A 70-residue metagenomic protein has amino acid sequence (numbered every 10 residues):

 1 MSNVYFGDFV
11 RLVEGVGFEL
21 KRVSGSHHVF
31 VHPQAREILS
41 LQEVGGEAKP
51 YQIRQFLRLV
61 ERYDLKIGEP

Functional and structural regions predicted by a protein language model:
M1-S24, H28-P70: Basic nucleic-acid-binding interfaces
